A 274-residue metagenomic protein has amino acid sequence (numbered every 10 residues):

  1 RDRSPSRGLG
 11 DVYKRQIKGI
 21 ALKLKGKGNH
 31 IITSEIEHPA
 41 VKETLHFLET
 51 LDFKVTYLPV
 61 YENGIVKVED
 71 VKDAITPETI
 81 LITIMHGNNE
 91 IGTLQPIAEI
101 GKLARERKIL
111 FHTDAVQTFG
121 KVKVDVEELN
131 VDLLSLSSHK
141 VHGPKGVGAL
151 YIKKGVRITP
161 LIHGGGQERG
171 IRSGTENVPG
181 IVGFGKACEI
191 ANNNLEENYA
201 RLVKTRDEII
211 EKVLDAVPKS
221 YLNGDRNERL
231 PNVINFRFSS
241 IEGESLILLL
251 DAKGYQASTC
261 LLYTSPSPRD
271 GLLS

Functional and structural regions predicted by a protein language model:
R1-L9, Y13, Y263-S274: Single conserved hydrophobic/aromatic residue that forms the stacking wall/gate of nucleotide- or nucleobase-binding
G19-K42, K54-P59: Conserved PLP-anchoring active-site segment centered on the Schiff-base-forming lysine
L51-D52, E106-R107, K253: Helix C-cap/helix->beta junction micro-motif
T56, V60-G120: Active-site phosphate-binding strand-loop segment of PLP-dependent enzymes
L129-K186: Active-site PLP attachment segment
N193-L246, A252: Conserved PLP-dependent catalytic core of the aminotransferase class-I/II
A252, T259-S265: A C-terminal functional module that forms or caps the active site or interfaces directly with catalytic machinery
